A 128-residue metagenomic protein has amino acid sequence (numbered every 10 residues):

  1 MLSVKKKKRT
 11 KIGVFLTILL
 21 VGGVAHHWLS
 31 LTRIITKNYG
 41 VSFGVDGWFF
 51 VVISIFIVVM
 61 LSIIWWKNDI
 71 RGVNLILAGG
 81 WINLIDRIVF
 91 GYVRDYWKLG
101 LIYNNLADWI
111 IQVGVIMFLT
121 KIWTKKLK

Functional and structural regions predicted by a protein language model:
M1-K128: Alpha-helical transmembrane bundles and membrane-interface segments of multipass inner-membrane proteins
